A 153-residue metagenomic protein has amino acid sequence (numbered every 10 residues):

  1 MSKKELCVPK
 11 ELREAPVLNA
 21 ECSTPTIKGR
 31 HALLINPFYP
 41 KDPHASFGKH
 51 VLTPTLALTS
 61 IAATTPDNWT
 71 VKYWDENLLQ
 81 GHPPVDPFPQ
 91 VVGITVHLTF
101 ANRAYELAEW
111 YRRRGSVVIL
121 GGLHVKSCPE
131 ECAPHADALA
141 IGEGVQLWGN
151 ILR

Functional and structural regions predicted by a protein language model:
C7, N19-S23: Arg/Gly-rich low-complexity intrinsically disordered repeat tracts
C7-R13: Short, low-complexity, charge-dense intrinsically disordered segments
P16, P25-L52, E109: Short glycine-rich His-centered loop
K49-T65: Short catalytic helix/loop segments, enriched in acidic residues and glycine and frequently bearing histidine
I61-R153: Glycine-rich beta-alpha loop elements in corrinoid/cobalamin-binding modules across cobalamin-dependent enzymes
